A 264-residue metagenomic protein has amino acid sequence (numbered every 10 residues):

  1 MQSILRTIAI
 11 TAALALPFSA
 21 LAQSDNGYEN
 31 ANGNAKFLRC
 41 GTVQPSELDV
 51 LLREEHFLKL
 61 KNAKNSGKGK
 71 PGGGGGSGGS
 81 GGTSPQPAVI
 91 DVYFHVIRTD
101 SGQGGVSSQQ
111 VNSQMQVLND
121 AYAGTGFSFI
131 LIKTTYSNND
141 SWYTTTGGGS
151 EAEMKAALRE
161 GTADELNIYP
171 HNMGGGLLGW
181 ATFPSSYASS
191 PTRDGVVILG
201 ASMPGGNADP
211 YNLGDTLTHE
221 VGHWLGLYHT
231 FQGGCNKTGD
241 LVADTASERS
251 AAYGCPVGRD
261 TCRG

Functional and structural regions predicted by a protein language model:
M1-A9: Bacterial N-terminal signal peptides that target proteins for export
I8-I10, D100, T192, N236: A generic, residue-level signal for flexible/boundary positions that often mark functional hotspots
A12-A15: Repetitive helical segments and hydrophobic/amphipathic motifs
P17-S19: N-terminal signal peptide c-region/cleavage motif recognized by signal peptidases
L21-A22, D240: Short linear motifs centered on Gly/Pro in flexible linkers and helix caps
Q23-L166, P170-G175: Propeptide-to-catalytic entry region of secreted or membrane-anchored zinc metalloproteases
N112-G258: Metzincin-family zinc-dependent endopeptidase catalytic domain
D260-G264: Short, intrinsically disordered, charge-balanced linker/junction segments flanking boundaries in proteins
